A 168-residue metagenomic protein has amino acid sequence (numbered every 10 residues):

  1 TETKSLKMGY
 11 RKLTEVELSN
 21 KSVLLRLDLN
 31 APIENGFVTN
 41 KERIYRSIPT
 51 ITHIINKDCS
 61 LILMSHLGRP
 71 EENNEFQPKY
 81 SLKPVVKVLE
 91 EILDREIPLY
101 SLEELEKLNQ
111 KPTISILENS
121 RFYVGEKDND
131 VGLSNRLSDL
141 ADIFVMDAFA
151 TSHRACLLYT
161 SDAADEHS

Functional and structural regions predicted by a protein language model:
T3-D162: Active-site loop-to-helix "anion-binding N-cap" substructures in soluble metabolic enzymes
D162-S168: A short, hydrophobic C-terminal helix/tail in secreted or cell-surface proteins
